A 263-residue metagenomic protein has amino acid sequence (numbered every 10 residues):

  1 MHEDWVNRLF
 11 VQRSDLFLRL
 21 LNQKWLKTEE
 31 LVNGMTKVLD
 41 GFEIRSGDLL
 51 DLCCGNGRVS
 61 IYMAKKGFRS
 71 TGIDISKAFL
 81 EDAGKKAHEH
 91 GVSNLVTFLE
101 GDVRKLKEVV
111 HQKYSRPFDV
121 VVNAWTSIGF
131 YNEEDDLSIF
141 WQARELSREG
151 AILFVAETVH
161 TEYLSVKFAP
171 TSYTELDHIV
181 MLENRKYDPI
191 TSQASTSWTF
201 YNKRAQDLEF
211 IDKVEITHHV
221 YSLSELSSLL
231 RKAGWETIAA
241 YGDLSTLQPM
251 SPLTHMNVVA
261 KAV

Functional and structural regions predicted by a protein language model:
M1-R45: Conserved class I S-adenosyl-L-methionine
S46-C53: Conserved class I S-adenosyl-L-methionine
N56: Conserved SAM/SAH-binding loop
I61-L106: Class I SAM-dependent methyltransferase SAM/SAH-binding core
V109-V120: A short acidic, Gly/Pro-enriched loop at the edge of an enzyme's catalytic core that lines a small-molecule cofactor
E134, F154-S227: SAM-dependent methyltransferase
L137-E149: A short glycine-rich, Lys/Arg-flanked "PGG" loop and its adjoining helix->strand segment in the class I
L223-V263: C-terminal lobe and adjacent flexible extensions of AdoMet/dcAdoMet transferase-like proteins
